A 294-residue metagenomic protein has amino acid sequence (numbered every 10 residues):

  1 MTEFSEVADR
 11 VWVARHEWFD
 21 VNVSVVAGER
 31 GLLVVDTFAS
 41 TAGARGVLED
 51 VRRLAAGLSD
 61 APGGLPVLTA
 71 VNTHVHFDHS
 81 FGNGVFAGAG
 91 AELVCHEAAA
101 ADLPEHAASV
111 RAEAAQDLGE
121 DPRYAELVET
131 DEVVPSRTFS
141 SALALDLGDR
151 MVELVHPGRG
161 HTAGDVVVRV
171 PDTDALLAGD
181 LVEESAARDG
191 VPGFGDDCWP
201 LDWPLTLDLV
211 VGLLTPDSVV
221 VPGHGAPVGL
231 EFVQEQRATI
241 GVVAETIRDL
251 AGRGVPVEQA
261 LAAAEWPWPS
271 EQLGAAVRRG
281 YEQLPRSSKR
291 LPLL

Functional and structural regions predicted by a protein language model:
F4-V51, V166-G179: Conserved beta-strand hairpin/beta-sheet module of binuclear metal-dependent hydrolase folds, prominently
E6, A56, P62, A101-P157 (+1 more regions): Metallo-beta-lactamase
R10, V26, D36, V51 (+10 more regions): Divalent metal-coordination and catalytic microenvironments
H16-W18, R137, G158-A163: A short catalytic or substrate-binding loop motif that flags glycine-/basic-rich loops and adjacent residues that bind
E29-G31, T41-V94: Active-site metal-binding motif and surrounding structural segment of the metallo-beta-lactamase
G31-L33, A39-T41, A144, M151-A238 (+1 more regions): Metallo-beta-lactamase
A39-S40, E97-A101: Short, acidic/turn-prone active-site loops that include or flank metal/cofactor- and phosphate-binding residues
G212-D217, A226-L294: Accessory terminal helices/loops
